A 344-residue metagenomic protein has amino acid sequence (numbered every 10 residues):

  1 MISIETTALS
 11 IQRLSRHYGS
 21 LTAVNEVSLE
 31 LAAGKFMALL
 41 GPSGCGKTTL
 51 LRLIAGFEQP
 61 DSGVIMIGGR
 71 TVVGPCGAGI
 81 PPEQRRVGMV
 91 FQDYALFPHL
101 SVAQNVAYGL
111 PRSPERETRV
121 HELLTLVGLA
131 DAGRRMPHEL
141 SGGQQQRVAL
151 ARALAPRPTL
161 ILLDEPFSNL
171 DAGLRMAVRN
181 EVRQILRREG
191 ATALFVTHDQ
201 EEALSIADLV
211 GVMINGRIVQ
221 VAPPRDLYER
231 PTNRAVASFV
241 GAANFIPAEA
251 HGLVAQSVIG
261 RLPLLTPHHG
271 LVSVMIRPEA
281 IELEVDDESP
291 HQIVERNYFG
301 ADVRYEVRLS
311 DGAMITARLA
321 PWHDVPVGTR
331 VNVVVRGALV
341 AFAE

Functional and structural regions predicted by a protein language model:
L40-P42: The feature captures the beta-strand-to-loop junction immediately N-terminal to the Walker
A55: Helix-to-loop junction immediately C-terminal to a conserved catalytic motif
V64-R86: ABC ATPase NBD Q-loop/coupling interface
R86-G88, Q92, L96-A235: ABC ATPase nucleotide-binding domains
R225, T232-Q292, V303-D324: ATPase nucleotide-binding modules
